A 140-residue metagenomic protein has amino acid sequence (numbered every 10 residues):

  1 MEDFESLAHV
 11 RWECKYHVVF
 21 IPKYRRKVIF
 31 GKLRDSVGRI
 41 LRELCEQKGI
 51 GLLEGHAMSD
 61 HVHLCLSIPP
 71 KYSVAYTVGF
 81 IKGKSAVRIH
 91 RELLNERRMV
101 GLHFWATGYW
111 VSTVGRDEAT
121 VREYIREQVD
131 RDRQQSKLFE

Functional and structural regions predicted by a protein language model:
M1-E140: Basic nucleic-acid-binding interfaces
